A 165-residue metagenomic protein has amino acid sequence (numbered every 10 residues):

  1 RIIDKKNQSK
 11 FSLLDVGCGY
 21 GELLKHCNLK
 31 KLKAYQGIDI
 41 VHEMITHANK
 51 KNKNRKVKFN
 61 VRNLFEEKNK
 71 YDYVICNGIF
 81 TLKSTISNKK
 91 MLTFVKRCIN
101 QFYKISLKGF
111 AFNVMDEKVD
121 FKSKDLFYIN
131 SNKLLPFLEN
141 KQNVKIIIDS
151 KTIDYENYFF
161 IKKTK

Functional and structural regions predicted by a protein language model:
R1-S9: Conserved alpha-helix/loop element of class I SAM-dependent methyltransferases that forms part of the SAM/SAH-binding
L14, Y20-K58: Class I SAM-dependent methyltransferase SAM/SAH-binding core
V61-F65: Conserved SAM/SAH-binding loop
E66-V74: A short acidic, Gly/Pro-enriched loop at the edge of an enzyme's catalytic core that lines a small-molecule cofactor
Y73-L92: A short SAM/SAH-binding and catalytic strip from SAM-dependent methyltransferases
S106-V114: Conserved beta-strand signature within the Rossmann-like core of class I S-adenosyl-L-methionine
F127-Q142: Short alpha-helix
S150-K165: Core SAM-dependent methyltransferase catalytic element
